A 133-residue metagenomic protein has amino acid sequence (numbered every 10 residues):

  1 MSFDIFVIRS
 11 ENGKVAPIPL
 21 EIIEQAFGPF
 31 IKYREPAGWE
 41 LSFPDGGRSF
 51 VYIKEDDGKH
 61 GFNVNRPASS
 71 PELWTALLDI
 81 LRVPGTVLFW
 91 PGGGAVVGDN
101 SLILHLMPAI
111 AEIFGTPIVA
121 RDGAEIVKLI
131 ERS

Functional and structural regions predicted by a protein language model:
M1-S133: Acidic (Asp/Glu-rich) sequence patches and key acidic residues that form negatively charged surfaces used
